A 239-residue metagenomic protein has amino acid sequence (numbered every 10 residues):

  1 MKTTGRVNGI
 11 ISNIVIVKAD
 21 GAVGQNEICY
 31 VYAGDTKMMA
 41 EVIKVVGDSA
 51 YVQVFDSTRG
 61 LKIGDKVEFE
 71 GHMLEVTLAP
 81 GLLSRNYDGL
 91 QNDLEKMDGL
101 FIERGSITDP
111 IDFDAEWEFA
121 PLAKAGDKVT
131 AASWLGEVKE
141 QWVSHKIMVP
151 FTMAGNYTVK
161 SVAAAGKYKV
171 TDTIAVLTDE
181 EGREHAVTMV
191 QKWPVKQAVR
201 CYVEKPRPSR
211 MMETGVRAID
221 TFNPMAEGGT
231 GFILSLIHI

Functional and structural regions predicted by a protein language model:
M1-E103: N-terminal accessory targeting/assembly segments
I10-N13, Y32, V45-D48, S57-T58 (+9 more regions): Conserved, well-folded catalytic cores of nucleic-acid-processing and energy-transducing macromolecular machines
V15-V17, A50-V52, L61, I111-T130 (+1 more regions): Short beta-strand segments of a lipoyl-like beta-sandwich/carrier module
E27, D65, D127, S133-G136 (+2 more regions): Structural motif
I43-A50, P80-Q91, W142-G166, E184-V199 (+1 more regions): Short, compositionally biased
G99-F119, E137, I147-P150, K169-G229: P-loop NTPase nucleotide-binding/switch module
I233: Hydrophobic anchor at the beta1->P-loop junction of P-loop NTPases
I237-I239: Conserved small/polar residues in nucleotide/adenosyl-binding loops
